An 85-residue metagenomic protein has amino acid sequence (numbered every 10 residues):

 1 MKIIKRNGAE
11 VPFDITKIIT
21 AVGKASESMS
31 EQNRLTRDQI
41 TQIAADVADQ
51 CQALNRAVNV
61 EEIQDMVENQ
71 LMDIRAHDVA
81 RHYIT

Functional and structural regions predicted by a protein language model:
M1-T85: Long, C-terminal-biased catalytic regions of enzyme "large/alpha" subunits
